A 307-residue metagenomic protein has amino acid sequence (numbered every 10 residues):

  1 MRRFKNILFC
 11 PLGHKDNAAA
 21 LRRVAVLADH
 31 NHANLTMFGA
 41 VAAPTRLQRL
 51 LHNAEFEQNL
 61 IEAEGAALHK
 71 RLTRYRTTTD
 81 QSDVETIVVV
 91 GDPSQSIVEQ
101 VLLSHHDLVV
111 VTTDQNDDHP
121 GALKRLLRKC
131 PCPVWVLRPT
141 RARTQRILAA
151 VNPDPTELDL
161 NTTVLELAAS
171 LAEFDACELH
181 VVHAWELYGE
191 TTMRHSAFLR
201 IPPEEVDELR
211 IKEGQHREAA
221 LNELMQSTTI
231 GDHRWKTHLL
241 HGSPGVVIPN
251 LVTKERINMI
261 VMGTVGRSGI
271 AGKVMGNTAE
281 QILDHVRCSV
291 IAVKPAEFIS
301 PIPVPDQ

Functional and structural regions predicted by a protein language model:
M1-E55, R146-P203, H285-V286, P295-S300: Small/aliphatic-rich secondary-structure junction motif
M1-R3, E55-E62, A66, R74-V109 (+4 more regions): Structural beta-alpha unit
T36-F38, E85-V89, W135, H180-V182 (+2 more regions): General small-molecule cofactor/ligand-binding pocket signal
E55-K70, P202-H216: A short acidic, glycine-rich active-site loop that binds or catalyzes chemistry on phosphate/adenosine moieties
L108-R125, T144, M259-H285, I299: Glycine-rich, Arg-bearing micro-motifs that act as flexible, cationic patches
V110-T113, P133-P139, V290-K294: Short beta-strand elements of ligand-binding domains
G121-R141: Short, structured interface segments
